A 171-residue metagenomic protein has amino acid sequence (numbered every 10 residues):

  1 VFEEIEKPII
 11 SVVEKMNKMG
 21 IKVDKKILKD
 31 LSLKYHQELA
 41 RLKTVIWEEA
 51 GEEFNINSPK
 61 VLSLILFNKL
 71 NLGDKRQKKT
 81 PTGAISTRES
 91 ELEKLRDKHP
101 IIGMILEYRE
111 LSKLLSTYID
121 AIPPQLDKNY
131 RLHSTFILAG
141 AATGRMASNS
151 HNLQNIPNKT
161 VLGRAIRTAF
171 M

Functional and structural regions predicted by a protein language model:
V1-L162, M171: Conserved "right-hand" nucleotidyltransferase catalytic core of DNA-directed polymerases
